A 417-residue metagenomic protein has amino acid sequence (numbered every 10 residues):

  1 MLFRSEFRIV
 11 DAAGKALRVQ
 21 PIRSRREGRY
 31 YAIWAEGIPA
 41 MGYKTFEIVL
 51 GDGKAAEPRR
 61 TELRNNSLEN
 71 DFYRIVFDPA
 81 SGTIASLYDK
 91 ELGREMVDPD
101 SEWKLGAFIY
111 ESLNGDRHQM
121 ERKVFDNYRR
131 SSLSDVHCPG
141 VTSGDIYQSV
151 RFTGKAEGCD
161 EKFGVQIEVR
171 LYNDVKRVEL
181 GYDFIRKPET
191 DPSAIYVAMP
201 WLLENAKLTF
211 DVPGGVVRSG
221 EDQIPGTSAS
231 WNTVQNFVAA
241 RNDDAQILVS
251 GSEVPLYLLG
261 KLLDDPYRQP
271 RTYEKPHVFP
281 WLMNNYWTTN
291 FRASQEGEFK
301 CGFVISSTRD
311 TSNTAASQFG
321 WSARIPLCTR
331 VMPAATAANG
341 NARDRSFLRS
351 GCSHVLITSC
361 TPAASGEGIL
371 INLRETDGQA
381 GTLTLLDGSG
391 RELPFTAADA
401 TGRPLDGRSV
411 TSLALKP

Functional and structural regions predicted by a protein language model:
M1-P417: C-terminal (or distal) subdomains of carbohydrate-active enzymes
